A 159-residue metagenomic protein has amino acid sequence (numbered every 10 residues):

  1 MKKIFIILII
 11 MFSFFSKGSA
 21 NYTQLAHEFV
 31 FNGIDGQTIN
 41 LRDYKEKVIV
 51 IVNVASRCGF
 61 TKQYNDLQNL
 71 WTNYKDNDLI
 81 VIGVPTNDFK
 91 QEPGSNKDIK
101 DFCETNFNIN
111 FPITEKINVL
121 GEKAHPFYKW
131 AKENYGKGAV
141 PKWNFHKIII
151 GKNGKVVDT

Functional and structural regions predicted by a protein language model:
I4-S13: Sec-dependent N-terminal signal peptides
S19-R42: N-terminal "domain-start" segment that seeds a small globular fold
G33, N53-R57: Amphipathic alpha-helical repeat scaffolds
K45-V52: Local sequence-structure signature of Cys/Sec-based thiol-disulfide redox active-site neighborhoods
F60-A124: Structural microenvironment flanking redox-active thiols in thiol-disulfide oxidoreductases
N108-T159: Thiol/selenol-based redox catalytic cores and closely related redox-interacting motifs
